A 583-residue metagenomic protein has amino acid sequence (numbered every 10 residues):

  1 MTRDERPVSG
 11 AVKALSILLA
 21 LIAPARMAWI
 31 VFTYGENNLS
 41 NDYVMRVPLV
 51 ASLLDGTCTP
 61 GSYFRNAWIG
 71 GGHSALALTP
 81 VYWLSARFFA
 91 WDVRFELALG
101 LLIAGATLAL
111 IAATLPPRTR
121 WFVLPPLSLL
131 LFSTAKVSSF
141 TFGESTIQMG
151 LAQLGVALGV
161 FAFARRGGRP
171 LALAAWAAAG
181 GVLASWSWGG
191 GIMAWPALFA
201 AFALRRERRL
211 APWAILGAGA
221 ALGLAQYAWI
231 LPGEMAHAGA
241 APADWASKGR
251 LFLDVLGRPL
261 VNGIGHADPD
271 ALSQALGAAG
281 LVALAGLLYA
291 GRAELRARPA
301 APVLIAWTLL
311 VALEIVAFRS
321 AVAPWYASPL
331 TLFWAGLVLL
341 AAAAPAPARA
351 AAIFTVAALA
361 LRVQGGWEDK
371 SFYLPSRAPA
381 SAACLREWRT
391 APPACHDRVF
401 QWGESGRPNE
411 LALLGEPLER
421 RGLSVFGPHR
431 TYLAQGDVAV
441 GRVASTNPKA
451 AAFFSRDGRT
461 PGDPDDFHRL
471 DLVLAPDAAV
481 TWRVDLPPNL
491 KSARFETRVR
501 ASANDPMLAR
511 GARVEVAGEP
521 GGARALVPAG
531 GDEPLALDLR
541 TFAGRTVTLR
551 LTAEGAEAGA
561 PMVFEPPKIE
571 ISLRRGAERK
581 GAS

Functional and structural regions predicted by a protein language model:
T2, M193-G223: Perimembrane helix-loop-helix junctions
V12-Y82, A86-L124, L171, A200-F202 (+3 more regions): Intrinsically disordered, polar/acidic, low-complexity terminal segments
E36-Y63, T141-T146, Q226-G257, R319-A323 (+1 more regions): Extracytoplasmic catalytic-loop and juxtamembrane helix elements of membrane-embedded, polyprenol/dolichol-linked
D42, R118-R166, W186-W188, A306-A341: Membrane-interface micro-motifs in multi-pass membrane enzymes
I103-L115, L154-G167, A179-G180, P196-A203 (+3 more regions): Transmembrane alpha-helical segments
A162-A184, A211-I215: Short hydrophobic alpha-helices at membrane interfaces in multi-pass membrane enzymes
A172-S187, I192-F202: Membrane-interface alpha helices of multi-pass inner-membrane proteins
R430-S583: Gly-Asp-aromatic-enriched flexible segments
